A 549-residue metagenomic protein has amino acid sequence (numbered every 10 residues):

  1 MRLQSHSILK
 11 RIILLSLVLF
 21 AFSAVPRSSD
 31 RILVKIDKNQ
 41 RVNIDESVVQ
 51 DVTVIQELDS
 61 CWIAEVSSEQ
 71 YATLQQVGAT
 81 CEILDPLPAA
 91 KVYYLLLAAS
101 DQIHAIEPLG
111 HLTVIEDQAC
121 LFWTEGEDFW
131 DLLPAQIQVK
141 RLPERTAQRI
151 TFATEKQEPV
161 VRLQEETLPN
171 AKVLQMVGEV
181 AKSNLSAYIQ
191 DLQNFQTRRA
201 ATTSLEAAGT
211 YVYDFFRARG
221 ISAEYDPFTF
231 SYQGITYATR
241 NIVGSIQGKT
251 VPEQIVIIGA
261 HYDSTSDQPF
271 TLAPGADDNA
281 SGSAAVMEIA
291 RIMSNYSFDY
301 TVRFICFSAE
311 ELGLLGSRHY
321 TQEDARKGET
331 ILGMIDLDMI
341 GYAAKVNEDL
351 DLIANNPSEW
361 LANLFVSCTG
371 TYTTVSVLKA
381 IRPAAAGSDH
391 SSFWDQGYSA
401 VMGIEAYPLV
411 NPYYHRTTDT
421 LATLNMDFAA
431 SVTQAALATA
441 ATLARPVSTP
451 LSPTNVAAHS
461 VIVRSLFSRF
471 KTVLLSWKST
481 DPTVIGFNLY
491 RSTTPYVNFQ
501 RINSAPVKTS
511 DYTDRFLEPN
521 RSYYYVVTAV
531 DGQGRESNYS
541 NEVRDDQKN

Functional and structural regions predicted by a protein language model:
Q56-E57, A187, D191-Q247: A non-catalytic alpha/beta surface segment that caps or lines the substrate-entry region of metallo-dependent hydrolase
Q148-T202, Q247: N-terminal hydrophobic or amphipathic helices/low-complexity stretches enriched in small/hydrophobic/Pro/Gly
Y225, A343-L451: Active-site-adjacent substrate-binding region of metalloamidase/peptidase-like peptide-processing proteins
A238, S266, F270-W360, L364 (+3 more regions): Acidic/histidine-rich catalytic neighborhood of metal-dependent amide-processing enzymes
P446-T483, P519, G532-N549: Pro/Thr/Ser/Gly-rich low-complexity, intrinsically disordered linker/stalk tracts
F487-N520, G532-Y539: Recognizes extended acidic, P/S/T-rich segments that occur within or adjacent to Ig-like beta-sandwich modules
Y525-V526: Hydrophobic beta-strand segments within extracellular beta-sandwich modules
